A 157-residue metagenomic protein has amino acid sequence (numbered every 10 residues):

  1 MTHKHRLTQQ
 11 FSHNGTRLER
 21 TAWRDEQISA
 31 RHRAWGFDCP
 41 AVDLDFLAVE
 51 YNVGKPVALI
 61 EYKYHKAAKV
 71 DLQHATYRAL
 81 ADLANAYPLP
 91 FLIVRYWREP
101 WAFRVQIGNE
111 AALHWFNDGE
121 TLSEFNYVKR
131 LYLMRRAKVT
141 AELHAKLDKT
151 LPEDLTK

Functional and structural regions predicted by a protein language model:
M1-V42, V53, K146, T150-D154: Acidic-basic catalytic patches of nuclease active cores, encompassing PD-(D/E)XK and other metal-cofactor nuclease
C39, K66-Y77: Active-site-adjacent loop/helix micro-motif of nuclease/hydrolase catalytic cores
A41-D43, K55-L59, A75, A86-P88: Short connector loops at helix/strand junctions that flank enzyme active sites, especially segments positioning acidic
L44-E50, G54-K66: Conserved catalytic cores of phosphodiester-cleaving nucleases, focusing on short active-site segments
A48, N52, Y77, R95-Y96: Long, compositionally biased, intrinsically disordered segments
A84-E110: Nucleic-acid nuclease catalytic cores
E110-T156: Helix-rich interaction surfaces within compact, conserved domain-sized segments that mediate assembly or partner
